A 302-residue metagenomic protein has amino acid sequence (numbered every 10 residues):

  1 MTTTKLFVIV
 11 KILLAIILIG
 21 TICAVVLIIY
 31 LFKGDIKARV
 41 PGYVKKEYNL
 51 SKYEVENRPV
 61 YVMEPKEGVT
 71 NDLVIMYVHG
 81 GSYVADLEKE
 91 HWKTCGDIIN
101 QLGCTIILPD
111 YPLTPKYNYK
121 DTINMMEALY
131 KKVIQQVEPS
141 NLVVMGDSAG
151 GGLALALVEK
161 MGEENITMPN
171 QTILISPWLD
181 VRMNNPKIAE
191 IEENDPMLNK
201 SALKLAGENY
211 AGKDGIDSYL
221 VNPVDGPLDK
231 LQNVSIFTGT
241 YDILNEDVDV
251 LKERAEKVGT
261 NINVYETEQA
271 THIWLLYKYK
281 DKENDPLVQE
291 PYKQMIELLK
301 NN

Functional and structural regions predicted by a protein language model:
M1-P41: N-terminal targeting or regulatory segments adjacent to alpha/beta-hydrolase or S9 domains
T21-L27, R39-N302: Alpha/beta-hydrolase superfamily serine-hydrolase fold, recognizing
